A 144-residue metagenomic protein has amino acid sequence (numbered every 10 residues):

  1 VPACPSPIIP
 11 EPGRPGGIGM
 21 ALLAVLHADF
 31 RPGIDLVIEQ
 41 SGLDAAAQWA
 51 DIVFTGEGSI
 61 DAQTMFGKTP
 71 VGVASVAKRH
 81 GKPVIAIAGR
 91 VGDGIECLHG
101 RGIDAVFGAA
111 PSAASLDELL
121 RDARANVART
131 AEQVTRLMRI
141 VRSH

Functional and structural regions predicted by a protein language model:
V1-H144: N-terminal loops that bind phosphate or other acidic moieties and the adjacent beta-alpha structural core
